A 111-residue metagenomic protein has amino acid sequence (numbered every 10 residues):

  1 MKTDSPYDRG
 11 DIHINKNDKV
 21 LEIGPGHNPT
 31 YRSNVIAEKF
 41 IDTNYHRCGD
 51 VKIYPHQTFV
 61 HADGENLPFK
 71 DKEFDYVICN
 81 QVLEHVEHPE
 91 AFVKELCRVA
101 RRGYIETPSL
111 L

Functional and structural regions predicted by a protein language model:
M1-I14: Class I SAM-dependent methyltransferase Rossmann-like catalytic core, especially the SAM/SAH-binding loop
R9, K16-L111: Conserved SAM-binding loop
